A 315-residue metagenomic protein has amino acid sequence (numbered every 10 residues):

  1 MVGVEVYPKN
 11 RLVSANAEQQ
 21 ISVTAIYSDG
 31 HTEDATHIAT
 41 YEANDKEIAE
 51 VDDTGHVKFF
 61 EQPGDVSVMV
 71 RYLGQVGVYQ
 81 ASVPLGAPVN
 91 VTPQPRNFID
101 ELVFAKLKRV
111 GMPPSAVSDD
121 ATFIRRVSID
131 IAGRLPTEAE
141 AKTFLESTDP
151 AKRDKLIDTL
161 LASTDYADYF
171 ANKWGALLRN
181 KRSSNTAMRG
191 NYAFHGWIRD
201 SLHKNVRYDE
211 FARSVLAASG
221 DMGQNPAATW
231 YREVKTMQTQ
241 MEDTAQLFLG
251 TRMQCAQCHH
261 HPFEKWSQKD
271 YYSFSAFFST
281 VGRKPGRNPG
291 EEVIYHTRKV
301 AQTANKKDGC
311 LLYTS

Functional and structural regions predicted by a protein language model:
M1-F104, R109: Extracytoplasmic soluble-region selector
E61-V68, S82-G86, N90-L311: Short, structured secondary-structure elements that scaffold catalytic or ligand/cofactor-binding regions
